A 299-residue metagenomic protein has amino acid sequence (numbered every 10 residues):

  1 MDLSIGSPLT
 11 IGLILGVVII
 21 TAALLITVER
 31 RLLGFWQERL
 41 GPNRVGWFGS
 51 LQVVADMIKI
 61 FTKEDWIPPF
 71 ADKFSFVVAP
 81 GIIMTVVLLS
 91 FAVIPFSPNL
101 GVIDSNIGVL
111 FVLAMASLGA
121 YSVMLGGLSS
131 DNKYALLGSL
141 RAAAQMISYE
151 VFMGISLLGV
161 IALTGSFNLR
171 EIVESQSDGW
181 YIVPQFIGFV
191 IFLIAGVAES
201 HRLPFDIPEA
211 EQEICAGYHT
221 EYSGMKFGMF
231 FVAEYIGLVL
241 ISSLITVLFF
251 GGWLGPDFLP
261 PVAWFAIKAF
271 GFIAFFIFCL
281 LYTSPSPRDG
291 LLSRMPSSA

Functional and structural regions predicted by a protein language model:
M1-S284: Alpha-helical transmembrane segments of multi-pass membrane proteins predominantly involved in bioenergetics
Y282-P285, D289-S293, S298-A299: Single conserved hydrophobic/aromatic residue that forms the stacking wall/gate of nucleotide- or nucleobase-binding
